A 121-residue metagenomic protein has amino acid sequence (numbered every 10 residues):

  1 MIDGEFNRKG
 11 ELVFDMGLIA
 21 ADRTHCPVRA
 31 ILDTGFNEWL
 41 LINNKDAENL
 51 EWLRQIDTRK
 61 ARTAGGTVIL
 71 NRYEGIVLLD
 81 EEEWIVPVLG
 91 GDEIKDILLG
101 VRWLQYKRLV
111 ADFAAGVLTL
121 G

Functional and structural regions predicted by a protein language model:
M1-G121: Pepsin/retropepsin-fold aspartyl endopeptidases
